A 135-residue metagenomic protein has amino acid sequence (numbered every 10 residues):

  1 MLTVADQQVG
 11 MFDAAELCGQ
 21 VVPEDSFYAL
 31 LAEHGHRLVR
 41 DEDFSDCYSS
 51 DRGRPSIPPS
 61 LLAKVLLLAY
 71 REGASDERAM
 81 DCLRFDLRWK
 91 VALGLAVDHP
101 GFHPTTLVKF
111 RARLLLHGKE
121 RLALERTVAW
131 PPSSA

Functional and structural regions predicted by a protein language model:
M1-R37: Charged, often Cys/His-bearing segments associated with DNA-binding zinc-finger transcription factors
V22-L67, R71: Basic, short loop/linker segments at the boundary and entry of helix-turn-helix/winged-helix-like folds
S26, V65, A79, H103-L107: Short, conserved catalytic/metal-binding motifs centered on acidic residues
G53-R54, L95-H99: A Lys/Arg-rich helix-loop hairpin that forms a DNA/phosphate-binding surface
A79-V91: DNA-recognition alpha helix
W89, L93, P100-G101: RNase H catalytic domain
V97-A135: Active-site- or DNA-interface-adjacent structural scaffold in DNA-acting proteins
